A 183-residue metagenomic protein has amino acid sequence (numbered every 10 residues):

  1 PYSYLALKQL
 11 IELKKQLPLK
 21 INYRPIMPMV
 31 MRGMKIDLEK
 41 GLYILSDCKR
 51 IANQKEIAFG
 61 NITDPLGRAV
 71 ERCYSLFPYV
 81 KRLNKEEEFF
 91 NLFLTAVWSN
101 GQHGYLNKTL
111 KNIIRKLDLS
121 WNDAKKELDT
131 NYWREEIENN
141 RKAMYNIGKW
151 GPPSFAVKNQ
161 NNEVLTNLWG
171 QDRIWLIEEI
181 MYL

Functional and structural regions predicted by a protein language model:
P1-L19, L92-L183: C-terminal cap of thioredoxin/glutaredoxin-like
Y4-N100: Structural alpha/beta surface segment adjacent to cysteine/selenocysteine redox centers across thiol/disulfide enzymes
